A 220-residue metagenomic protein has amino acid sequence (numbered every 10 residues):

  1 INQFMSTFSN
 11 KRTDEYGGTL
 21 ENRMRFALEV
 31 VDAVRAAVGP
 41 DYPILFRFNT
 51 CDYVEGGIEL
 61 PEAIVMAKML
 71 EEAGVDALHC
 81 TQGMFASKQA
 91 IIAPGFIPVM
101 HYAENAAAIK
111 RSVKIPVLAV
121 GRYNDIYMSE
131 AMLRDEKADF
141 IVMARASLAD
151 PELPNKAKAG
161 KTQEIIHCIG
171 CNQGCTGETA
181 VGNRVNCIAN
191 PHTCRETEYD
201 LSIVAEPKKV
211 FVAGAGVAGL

Functional and structural regions predicted by a protein language model:
I1-L220: Flavin-dependent oxidoreductase catalytic cores
